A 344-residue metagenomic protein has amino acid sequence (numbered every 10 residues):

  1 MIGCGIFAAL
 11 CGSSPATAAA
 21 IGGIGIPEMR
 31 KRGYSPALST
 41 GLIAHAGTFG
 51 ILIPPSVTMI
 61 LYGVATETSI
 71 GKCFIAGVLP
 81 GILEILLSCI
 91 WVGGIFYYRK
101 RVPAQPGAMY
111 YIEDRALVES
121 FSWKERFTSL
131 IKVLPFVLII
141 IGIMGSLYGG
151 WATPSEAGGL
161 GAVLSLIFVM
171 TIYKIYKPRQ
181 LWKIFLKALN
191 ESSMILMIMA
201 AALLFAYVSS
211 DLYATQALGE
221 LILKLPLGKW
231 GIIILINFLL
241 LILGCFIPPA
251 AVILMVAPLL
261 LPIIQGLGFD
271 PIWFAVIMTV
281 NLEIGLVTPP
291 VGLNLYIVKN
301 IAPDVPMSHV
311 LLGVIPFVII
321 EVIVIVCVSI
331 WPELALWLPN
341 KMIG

Functional and structural regions predicted by a protein language model:
M1-L61, P249-V276: Hydrophobic transmembrane alpha-helices that form the pore/transport pathway of multi-pass ion and small-solute
G5, L181-Y213, I233-I234, F238-L241: Core transmembrane alpha-helical segments of multi-pass membrane transporters/permeases
A8-A20, F49-P55, W151-A152, F185 (+3 more regions): Short helix-coil transition sites and intra-membrane helix breaks within transmembrane domains of multi-pass
A9, S13, I85, C89-G93 (+9 more regions): Membrane-embedded alpha-helical segments of multi-pass transporters/permeases
P15, R32-L38, I131-F136, L189-I195 (+2 more regions): Membrane-interfacial loop-to-helix junctions in multi-pass transporters
H45-A46, G77, G81, L130-V137 (+5 more regions): Loop-to-transmembrane-helix entry motif
A65, K72-E191, Y296-P316, L336-G344: Long, contiguous bundles of hydrophobic transmembrane helices that form the permeation core of multi-pass
I234, F238, F246-M255, I263-G344: C-terminal transmembrane helix pair
